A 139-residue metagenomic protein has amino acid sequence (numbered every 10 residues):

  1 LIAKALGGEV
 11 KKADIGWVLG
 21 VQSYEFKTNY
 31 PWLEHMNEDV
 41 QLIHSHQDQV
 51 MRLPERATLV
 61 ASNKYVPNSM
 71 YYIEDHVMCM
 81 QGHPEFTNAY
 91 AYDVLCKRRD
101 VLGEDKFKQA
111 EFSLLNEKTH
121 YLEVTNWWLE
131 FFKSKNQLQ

Functional and structural regions predicted by a protein language model:
L1-Y30: Cysteine-nucleophile active-site neighborhood
K11, F26-Q139: Amide-donor transfer/coupling interface in amidating biosynthetic enzymes
